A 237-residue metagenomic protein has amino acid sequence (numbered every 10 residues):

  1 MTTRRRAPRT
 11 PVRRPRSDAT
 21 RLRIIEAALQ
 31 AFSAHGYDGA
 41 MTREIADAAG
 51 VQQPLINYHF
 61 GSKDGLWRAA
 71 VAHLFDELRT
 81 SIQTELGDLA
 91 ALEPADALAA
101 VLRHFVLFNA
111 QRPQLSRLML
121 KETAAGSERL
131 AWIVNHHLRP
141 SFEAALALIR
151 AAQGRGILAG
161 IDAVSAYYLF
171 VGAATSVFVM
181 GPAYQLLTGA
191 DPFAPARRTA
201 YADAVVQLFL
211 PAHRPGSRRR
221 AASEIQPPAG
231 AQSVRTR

Functional and structural regions predicted by a protein language model:
M1-P8, H104-L107, Q111, R139-R155 (+2 more regions): C-terminal peripheral helix-coil segments that are non-catalytic and often amphipathic
T20-L29, I45, A70-L74, L78 (+2 more regions): Generic hydrophobic, amphipathic alpha-helix propensity
R23, A31-G65, A69: Helix-turn-helix
E26, A95-A124, V164-V171, T199-P211: Amphipathic alpha-helical segments that line or abut small-molecule/effector binding pockets and mediate allosteric
A34-D38, R112, R155: Short coil/turn segments at alpha/beta junctions that flank glycine-rich nucleotide-binding fingerprints
K63, A70, L74, L78 (+4 more regions): Hydrophobic/aromatic residues within well-ordered alpha-helical segments
R68-A100, L148: Amphipathic alpha-helical linker/stalk segments
A110-W132, M180-T188: Amphipathic alpha-helical segments used for helix-helix packing
